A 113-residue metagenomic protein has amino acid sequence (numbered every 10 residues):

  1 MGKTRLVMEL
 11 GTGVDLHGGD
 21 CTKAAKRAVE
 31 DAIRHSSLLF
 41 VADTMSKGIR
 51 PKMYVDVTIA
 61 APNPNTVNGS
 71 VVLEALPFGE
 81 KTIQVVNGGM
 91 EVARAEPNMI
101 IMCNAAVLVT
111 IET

Functional and structural regions predicted by a protein language model:
G2-M45, P62-N68, N104-T113: Conserved mixed alpha/beta catalytic, RNA-binding, or beta-rich assembly cores of soluble enzyme, regulatory
T4, P51-V55, C103: A generic structural signal for short beta-strands and their flanking turns/coil linkers
V7, S46-R50, E91-R94: Metallocofactor- and cofactor-centric catalytic cores in central/energy metabolism, strongly enriched
A42-M53, V57: Charge-dense, low-complexity polyampholytic segments
V57-G88: Short, hydrophobic/π-rich interface segment
L76-T113: C-terminal edge-of-domain segments
